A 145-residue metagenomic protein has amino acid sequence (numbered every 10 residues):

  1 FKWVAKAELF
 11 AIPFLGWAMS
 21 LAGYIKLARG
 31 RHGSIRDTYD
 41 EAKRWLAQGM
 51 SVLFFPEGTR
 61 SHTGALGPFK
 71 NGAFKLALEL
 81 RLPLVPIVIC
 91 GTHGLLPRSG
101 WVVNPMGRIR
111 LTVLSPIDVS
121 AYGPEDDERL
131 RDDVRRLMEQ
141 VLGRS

Functional and structural regions predicted by a protein language model:
F1-H32: Catalytic core of membrane glycerolipid acyltransferases/transacylases, capturing the structured, soluble-facing
R36-S145: Non-catalytic C-terminal accessory region of glycerolipid acyltransferases and related lyso-lipid remodeling enzymes
